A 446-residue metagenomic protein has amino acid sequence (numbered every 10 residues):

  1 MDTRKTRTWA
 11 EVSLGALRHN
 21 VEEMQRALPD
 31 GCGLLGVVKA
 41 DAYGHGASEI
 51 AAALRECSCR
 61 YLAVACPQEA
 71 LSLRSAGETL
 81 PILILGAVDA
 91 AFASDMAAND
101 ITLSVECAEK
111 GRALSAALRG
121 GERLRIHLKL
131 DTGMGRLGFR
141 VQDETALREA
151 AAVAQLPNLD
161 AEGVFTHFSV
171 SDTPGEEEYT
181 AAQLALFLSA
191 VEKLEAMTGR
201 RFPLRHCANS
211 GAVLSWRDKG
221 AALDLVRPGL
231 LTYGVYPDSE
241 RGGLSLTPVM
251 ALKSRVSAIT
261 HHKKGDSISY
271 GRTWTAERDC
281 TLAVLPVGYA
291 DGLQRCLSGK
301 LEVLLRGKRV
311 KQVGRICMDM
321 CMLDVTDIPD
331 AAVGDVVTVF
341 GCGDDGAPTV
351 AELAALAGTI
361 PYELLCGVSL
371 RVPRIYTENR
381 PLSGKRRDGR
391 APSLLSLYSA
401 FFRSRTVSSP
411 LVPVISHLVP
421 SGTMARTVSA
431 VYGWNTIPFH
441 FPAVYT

Functional and structural regions predicted by a protein language model:
D2-R4, T8-E11, A16-H19, R26 (+1 more regions): Active-site-proximal beta-alpha core segment in soluble small-molecule metabolic enzymes
A47, S94, L137-R140, P174-E176 (+4 more regions): Short, well-ordered secondary-structure micro-motifs
I84, V256, Q312-V313: A structural signal for short, hydrophobic beta-strand segments that form beta-sheets in beta-rich/all-beta domains
G120, H127, P157, M197-G199 (+7 more regions): Solvent-exposed alpha-helices and their adjacent loops that cap or buttress functional pockets in soluble metabolic
G133, S169, G211, L231 (+1 more regions): Catalytic metal-binding/acid-base residues of hydrolase active sites
E177-R278: Anionic-ligand-binding alpha/beta catalytic cores of soluble enzymes and soluble regulatory domains that recognize
H261-R386, R390: C-terminal accessory subdomain/extension
S393-P410, S416-T436, T446: Low-acidity, Ser/Thr- and Arg-rich intrinsically disordered low-complexity segments
